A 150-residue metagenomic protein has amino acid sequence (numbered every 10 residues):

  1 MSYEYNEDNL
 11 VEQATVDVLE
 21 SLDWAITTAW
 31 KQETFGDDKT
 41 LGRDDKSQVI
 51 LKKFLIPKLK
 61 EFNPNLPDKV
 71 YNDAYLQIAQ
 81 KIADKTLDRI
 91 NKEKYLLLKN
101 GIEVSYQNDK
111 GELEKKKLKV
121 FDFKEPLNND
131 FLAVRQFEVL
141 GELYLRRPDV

Functional and structural regions predicted by a protein language model:
M1-V150: An alpha-helical interface "stripe"
